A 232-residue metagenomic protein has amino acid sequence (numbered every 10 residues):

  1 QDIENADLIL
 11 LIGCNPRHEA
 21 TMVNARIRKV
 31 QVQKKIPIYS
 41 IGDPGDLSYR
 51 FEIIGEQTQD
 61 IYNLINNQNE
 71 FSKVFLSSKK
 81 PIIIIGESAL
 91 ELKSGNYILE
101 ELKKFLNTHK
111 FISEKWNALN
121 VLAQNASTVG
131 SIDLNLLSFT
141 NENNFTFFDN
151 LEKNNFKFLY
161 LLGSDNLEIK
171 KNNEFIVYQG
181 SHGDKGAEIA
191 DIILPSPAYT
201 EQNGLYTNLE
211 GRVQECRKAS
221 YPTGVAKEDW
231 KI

Functional and structural regions predicted by a protein language model:
Q1-I232: Non-catalytic alpha/beta scaffold blocks inside enzyme catalytic domains
